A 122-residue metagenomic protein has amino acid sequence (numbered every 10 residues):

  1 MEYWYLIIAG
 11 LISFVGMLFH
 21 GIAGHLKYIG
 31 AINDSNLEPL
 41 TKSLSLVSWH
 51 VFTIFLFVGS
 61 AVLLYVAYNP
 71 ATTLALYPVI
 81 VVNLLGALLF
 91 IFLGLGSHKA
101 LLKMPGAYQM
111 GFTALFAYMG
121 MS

Functional and structural regions predicted by a protein language model:
M1-E2, N33-E38: Helix-boundary and loop/linker segments of multi-pass membrane transporters
M1-G10, V62-A75, Y118-S122: Helix-coil boundary and interhelical linker segments in multi-pass alpha-helical membrane proteins
Y3, L74-P78, K99-Q109: Non-cytosolic membrane-interface motifs at loop->transmembrane helix junctions
A9, L74-G86, F90, L115-F116: A structural feature recognizing the 12-helix transmembrane core of secondary solute carriers
L11, V15-K27, L40-A67, I80-A87: Core segments of alpha-helical transmembrane spans in multipass integral membrane proteins
N36-L44, L64-L74, F90-G96: Short juxtamembrane and helix-loop transition motifs at transmembrane-helix boundaries in membrane proteins
L44, A107-M121: Small-residue-rich segments of transmembrane alpha-helices in multi-pass membrane proteins, especially helix faces
N69-P70, L88-M104, Y118-S122: Membrane-helix boundary connector in multi-pass membrane proteins
